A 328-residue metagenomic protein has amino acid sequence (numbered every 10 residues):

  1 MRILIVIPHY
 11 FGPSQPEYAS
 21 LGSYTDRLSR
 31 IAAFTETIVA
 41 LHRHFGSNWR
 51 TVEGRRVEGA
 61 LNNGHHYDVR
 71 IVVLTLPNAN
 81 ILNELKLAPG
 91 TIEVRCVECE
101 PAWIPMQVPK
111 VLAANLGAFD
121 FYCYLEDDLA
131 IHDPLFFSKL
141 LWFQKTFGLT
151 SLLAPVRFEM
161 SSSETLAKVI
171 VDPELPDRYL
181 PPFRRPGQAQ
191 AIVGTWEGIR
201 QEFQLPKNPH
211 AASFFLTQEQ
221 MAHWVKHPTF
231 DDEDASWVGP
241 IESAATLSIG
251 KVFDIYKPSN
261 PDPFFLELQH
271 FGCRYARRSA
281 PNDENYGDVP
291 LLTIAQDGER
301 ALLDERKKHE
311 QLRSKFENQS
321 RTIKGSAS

Functional and structural regions predicted by a protein language model:
M1-A60, H66: N-proximal low-complexity "stem/linker" segments adjacent to membrane-targeting elements
I5-E17, L76-P77, E126, V156-F158: Short loop/turn segments at strand-loop or loop-helix junctions that form parts of catalytic or ligand-binding pockets
V6, V72-V73, C123-Y124, L152-V156 (+2 more regions): A structural signal for short, well-ordered beta-strand segments and their strand-loop junctions that often border
D26-I38, V97-V108, H132-D133, P209 (+1 more regions): Phosphate/oxyanion-binding active-site loops and adjacent basic polyanion-contact surfaces
L74-F121: Active-site-proximal specificity loops/subdomain of glycosyltransferases
L116, D133-F230: Conserved catalytic core of nucleotide-sugar-dependent glycosyltransferases
F119-A130: Short beta-strand-to-loop acidic/aromatic patch adjacent to the donor-nucleotide binding site
P209-H210, Q218-S328: C-terminal catalytic/acceptor-binding lobe
